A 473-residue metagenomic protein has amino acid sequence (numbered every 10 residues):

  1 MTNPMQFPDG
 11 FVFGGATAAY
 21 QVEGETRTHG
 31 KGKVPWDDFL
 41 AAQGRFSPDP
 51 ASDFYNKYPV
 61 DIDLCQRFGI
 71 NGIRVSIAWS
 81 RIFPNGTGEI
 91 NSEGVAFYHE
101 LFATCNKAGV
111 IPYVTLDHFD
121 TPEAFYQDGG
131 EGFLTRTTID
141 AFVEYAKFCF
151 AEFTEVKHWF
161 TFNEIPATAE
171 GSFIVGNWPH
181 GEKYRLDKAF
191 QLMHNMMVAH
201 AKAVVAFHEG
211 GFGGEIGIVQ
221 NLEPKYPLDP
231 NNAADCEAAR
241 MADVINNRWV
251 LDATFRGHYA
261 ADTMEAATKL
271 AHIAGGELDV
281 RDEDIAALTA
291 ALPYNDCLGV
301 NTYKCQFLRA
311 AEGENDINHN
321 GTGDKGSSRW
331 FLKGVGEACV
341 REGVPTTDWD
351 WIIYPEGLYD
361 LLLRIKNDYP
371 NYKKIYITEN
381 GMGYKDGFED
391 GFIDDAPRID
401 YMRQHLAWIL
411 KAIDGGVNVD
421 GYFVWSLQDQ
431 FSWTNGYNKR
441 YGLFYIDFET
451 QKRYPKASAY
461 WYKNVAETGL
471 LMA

Functional and structural regions predicted by a protein language model:
T2-A42, N85-T87, V95-A473: Active-site region of glycoside hydrolase catalytic domains
E23-Y98: Active-site-adjacent substrate/metal-binding segments within catalytic domains of carbohydrate-active enzymes
